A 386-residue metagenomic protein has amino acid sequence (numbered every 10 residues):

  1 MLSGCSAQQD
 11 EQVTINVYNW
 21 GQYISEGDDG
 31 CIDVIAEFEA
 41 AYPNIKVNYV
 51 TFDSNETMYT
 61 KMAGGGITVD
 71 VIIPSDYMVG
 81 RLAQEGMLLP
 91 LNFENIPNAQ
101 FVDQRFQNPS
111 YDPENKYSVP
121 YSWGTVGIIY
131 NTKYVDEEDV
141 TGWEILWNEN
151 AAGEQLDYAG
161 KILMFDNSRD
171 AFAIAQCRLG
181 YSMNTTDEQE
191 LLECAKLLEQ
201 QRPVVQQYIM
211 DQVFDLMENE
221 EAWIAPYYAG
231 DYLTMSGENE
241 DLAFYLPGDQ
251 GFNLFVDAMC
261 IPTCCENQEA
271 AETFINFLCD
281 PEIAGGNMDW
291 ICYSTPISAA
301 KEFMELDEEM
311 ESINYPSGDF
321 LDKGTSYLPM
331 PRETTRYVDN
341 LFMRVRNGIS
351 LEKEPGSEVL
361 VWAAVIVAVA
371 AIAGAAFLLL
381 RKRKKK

Functional and structural regions predicted by a protein language model:
D10-R81: Early extracytoplasmic/lumenal segment of secretory-pathway proteins
Y18-C31, T68, I73-V204, I209-E218: Extracytoplasmic ligand-binding site segments that recognize negatively charged/polar headgroups
D70-I73, Q206-Q207, W223-Y228, A243-F244: Paired acidic/hydrophobic, glycine-rich loop segments that form the ligand-binding mouth/hinge of periplasmic-binding
M78-R81, I224-D241: A ligand-binding cleft/hinge motif common to bilobed small-molecule-binding domains
F101, G124, L191-Q200, N239-T263: Periplasmic-binding protein-like
D215, D319-K386: Conserved C-terminal helix/tail region of periplasmic/extracytoplasmic solute-binding proteins
P262-S326: Mature extracytoplasmic/periplasmic domains
